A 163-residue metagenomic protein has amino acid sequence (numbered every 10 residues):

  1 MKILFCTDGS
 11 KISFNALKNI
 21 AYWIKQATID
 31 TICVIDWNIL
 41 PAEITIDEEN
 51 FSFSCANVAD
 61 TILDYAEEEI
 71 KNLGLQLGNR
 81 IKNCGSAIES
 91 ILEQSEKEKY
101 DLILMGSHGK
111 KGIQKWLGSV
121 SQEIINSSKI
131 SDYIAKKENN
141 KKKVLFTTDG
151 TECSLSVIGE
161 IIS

Functional and structural regions predicted by a protein language model:
M1, W23-T28, G74-Q76, E98-K99 (+2 more regions): Short glycine/proline-enriched coil/turn segments at helix->beta-strand junctions
M1-E49, K143-S163: Small/aliphatic-rich secondary-structure junction motif
S13, A59, L117-S121, S154: Short, conserved glycine- and acidic-residue-centered signature motifs in active-site or ligand-binding loops
D30-I32, G78-N83, Y133: General small-molecule cofactor/ligand-binding pocket signal
E49-T61: A short acidic, glycine-rich active-site loop that binds or catalyzes chemistry on phosphate/adenosine moieties
F53, E68-I103: Structural beta-alpha unit
L92-N140: Gly/Ser-rich helix-loop-strand patches that form or flank binding pockets for ribonucleotide-derived cofactors
